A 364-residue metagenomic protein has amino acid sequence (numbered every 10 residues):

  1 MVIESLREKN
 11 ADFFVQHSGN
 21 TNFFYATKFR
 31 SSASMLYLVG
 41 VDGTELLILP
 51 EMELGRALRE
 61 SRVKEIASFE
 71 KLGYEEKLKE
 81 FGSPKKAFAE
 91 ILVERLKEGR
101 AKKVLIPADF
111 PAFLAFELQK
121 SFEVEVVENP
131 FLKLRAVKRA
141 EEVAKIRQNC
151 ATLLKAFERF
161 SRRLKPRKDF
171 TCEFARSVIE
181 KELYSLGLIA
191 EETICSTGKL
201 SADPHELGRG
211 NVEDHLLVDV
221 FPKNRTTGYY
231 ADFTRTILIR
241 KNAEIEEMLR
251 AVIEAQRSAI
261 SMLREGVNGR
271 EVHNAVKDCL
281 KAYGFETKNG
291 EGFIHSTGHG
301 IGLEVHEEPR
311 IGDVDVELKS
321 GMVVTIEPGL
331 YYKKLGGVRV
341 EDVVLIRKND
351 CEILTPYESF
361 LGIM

Functional and structural regions predicted by a protein language model:
M1-M364: Active-site neighborhoods and metal-handling regions in enzymes and metal-associated proteins
